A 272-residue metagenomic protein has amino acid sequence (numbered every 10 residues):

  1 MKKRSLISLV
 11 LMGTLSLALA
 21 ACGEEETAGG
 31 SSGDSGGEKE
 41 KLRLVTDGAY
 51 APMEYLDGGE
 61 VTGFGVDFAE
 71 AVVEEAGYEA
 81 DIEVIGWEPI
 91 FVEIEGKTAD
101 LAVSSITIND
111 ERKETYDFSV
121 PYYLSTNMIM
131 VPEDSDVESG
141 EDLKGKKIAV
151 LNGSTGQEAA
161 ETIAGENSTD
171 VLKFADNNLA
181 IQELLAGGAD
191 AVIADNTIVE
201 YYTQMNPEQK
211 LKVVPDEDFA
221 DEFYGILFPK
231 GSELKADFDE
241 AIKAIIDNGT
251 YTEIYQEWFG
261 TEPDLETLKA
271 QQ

Functional and structural regions predicted by a protein language model:
L17-A21: C-terminal motif of bacterial Sec signal peptides marking the signal peptidase cleavage site
G23-E25, V66-E75, S154, G225-E262: Extended ligand-binding regions for polar small-molecule ligands
E24-G30, E158-F174, L211-P215, I242-Q272: Ligand-binding clefts/hinges and TM-proximal coupling segments of bilobed small-molecule sensing domains
G33-S105: Extracytoplasmic small-molecule ligand-binding "clamshell" domains of the periplasmic binding protein/Venus flytrap
G48, L124-V131, N196, E200 (+2 more regions): Periplasmic-binding protein-like
L56, A69-Y78, G156-A175, T203-P207: Ligand-binding cleft/hinge of the Venus flytrap
E70, E79-D142: Acidic, polar ligand-binding/catalytic clefts
V92, S104-E114, A159-T162, L185-A186 (+1 more regions): A ligand-binding cleft/hinge motif common to bilobed small-molecule-binding domains
